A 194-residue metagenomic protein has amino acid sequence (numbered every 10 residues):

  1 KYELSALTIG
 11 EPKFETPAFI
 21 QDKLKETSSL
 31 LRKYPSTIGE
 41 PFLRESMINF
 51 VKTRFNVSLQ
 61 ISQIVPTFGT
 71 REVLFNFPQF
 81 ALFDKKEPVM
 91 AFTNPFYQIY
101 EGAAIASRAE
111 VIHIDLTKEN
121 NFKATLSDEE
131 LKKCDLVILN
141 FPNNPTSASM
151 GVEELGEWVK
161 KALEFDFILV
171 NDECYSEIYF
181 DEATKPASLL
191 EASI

Functional and structural regions predicted by a protein language model:
K1-E72, N76: N-terminal small-domain helix-loop-helix segment of the aminotransferase-like
Y2, S107, K161-F165: Helix C-cap/helix->beta junction micro-motif
Y2-L4, E87, C134: Short, high-confidence coil segments that cap the C-terminus of an alpha-helix and link into the following beta-strand
L7, L24, M47, I64 (+6 more regions): Generic structural signal for small/hydrophobic residues in well-ordered secondary structure, especially within
E15-P17, L74, Y100, T146-S147 (+1 more regions): Glycine/Thr-rich phosphate-binding loops of Rossmann-like dinucleotide-binding domains
G69, P95, C174: Conserved H-loop
F80-A104: Conserved PLP-anchoring active-site segment centered on the Schiff-base-forming lysine
I112, L116-K185, L190: Active-site phosphate-binding strand-loop segment of PLP-dependent enzymes
